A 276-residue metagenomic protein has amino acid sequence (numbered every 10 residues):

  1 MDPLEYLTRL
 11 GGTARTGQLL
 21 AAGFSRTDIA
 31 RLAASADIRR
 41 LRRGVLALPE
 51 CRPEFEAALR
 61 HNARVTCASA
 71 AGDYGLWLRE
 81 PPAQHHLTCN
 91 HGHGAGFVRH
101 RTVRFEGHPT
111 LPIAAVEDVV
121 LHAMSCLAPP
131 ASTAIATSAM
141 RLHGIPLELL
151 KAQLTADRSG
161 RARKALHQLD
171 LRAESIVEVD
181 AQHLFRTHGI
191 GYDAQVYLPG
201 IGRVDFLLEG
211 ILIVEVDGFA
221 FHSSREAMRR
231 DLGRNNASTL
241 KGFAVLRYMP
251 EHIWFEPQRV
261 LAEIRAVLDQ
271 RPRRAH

Functional and structural regions predicted by a protein language model:
M1-R158, D269-H276: Short gly/ser-rich loop at a beta-strand->alpha-helix junction or flexible surface loop bordering the NTP-binding
M140-H276: Surface segments flanking catalytic/ligand-binding clefts of nucleic-acid enzymes
